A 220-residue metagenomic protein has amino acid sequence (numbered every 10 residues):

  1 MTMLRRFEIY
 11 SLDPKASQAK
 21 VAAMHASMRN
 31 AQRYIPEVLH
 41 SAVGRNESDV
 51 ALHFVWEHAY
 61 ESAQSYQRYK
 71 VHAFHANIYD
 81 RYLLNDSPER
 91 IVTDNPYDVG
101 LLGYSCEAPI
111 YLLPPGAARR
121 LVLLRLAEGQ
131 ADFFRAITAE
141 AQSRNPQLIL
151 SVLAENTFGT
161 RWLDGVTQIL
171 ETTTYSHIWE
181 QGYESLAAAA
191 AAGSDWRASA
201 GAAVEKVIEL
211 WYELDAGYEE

Functional and structural regions predicted by a protein language model:
M1-E57, E61-V71, S87-E220: Short S/T/G/P-rich N-terminal loop/turn motif that feeds into the first structured element of a domain
H75-I78, S87: Short, well-ordered, aromatic-rich surface patches in folded extracellular/luminal domains
L83: Regulatory input/activation interfaces that engage signals or partners
